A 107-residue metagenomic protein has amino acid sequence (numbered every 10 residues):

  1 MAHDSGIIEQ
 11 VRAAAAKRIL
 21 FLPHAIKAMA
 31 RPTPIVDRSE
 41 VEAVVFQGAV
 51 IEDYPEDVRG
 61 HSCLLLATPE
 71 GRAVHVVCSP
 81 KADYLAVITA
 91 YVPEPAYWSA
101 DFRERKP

Functional and structural regions predicted by a protein language model:
M1-P107: Ribonuclease/tRNase effector modules and their secretory precursors
